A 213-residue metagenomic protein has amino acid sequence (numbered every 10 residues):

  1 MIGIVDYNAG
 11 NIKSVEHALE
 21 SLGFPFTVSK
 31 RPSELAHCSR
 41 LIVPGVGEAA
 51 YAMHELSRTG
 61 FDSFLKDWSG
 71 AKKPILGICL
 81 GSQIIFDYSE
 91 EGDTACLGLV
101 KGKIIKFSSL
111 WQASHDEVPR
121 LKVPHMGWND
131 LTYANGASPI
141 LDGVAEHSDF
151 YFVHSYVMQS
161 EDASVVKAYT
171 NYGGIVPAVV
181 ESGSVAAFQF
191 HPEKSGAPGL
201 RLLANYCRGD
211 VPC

Functional and structural regions predicted by a protein language model:
I2-F24, E193: N-terminal beta1-alpha1 ligand-phosphate binding loop
P25, R40, P74-L76, D149: Structural signature of beta-strand start/N-cap positions in the alpha/beta core of ABC transporter nucleotide-binding
F26-H37: Short acidic low-complexity segments
G47-H125, A204: Cysteine-nucleophile active-site neighborhood
E90-N171: Pocket-forming structural segment of enzyme catalytic cores
H147, E181-A186: Beta-strand-turn-beta hairpins that frame and shape the catalytic cleft of phosphate-ester-processing enzymes
G174-E181: Short, surface-exposed beta-strand/loop micro-motifs that present aromatic residues
F188-C213: Acyltransferase
